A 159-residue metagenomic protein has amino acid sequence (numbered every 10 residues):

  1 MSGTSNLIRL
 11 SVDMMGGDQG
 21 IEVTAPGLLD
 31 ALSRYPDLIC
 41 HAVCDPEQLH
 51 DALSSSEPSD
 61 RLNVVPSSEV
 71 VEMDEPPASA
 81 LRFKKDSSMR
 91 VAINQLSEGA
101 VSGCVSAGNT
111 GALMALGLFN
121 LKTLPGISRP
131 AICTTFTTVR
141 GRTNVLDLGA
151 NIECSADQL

Functional and structural regions predicted by a protein language model:
M1-A107, A112-F119: Contiguous, glycine/small-aliphatic-enriched amphipathic segments in soluble metabolic enzymes
H50, T137-V139, D157-L159: Non-catalytic structural scaffold of enzyme domains
G103, M114-G149: Short, acidic/small-residue loops that bind anionic groups at enzyme active sites
V145-L159: Flexible, glycine/proline-enriched loop segments at strand-loop-helix junctions that form or flank small-ligand binding
